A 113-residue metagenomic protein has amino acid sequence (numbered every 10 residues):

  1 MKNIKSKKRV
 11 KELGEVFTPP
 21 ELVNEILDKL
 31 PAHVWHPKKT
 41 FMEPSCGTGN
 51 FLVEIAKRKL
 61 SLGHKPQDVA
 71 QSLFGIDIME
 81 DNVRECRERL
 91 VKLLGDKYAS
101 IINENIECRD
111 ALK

Functional and structural regions predicted by a protein language model:
M1-K113: SAM-dependent methyltransferase catalytic region
